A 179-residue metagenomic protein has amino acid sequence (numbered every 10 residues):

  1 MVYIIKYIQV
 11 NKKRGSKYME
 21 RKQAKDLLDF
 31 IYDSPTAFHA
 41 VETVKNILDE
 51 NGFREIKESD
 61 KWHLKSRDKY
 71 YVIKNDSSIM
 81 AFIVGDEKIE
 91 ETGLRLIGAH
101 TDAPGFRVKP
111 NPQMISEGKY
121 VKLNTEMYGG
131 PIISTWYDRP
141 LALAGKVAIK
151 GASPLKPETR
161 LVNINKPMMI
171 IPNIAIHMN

Functional and structural regions predicted by a protein language model:
V2-N179: N-terminal hydrophobic/helix-forming segments and targeting peptides
